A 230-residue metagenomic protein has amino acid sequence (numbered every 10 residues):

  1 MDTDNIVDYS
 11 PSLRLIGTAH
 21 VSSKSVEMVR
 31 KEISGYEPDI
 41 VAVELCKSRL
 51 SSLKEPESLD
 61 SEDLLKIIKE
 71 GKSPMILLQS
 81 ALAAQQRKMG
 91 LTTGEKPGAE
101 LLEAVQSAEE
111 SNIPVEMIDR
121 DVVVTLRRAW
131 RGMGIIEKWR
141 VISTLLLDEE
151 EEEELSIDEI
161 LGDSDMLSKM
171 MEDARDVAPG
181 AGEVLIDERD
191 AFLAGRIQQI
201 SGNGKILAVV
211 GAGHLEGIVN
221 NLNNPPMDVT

Functional and structural regions predicted by a protein language model:
M1-T230: Compositional signal for N-terminal targeting/processing segments
